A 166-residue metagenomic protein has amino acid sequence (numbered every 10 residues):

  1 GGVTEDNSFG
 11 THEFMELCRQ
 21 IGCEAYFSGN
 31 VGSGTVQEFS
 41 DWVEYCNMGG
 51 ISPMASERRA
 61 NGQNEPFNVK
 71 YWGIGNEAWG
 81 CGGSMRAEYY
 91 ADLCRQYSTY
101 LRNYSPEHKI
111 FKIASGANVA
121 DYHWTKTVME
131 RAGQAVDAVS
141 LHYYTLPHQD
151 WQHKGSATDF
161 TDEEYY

Functional and structural regions predicted by a protein language model:
G1-N30: Active-site-adjacent substrate/metal-binding segments within catalytic domains of carbohydrate-active enzymes
G1-N7, V36, C46, G50-I51 (+1 more regions): Aromatic-lined carbohydrate-binding/catalytic grooves of carbohydrate-active enzymes
C18, W42, W72, Y97 (+1 more regions): Conserved, mostly hydrophobic/aromatic
R19-Q20, N47, R59-F67, V128-A135: Acidic (Asp/Glu)-rich catalytic clusters
A25-G29, K70-I74, F111-A114, D137-L141: Structural recognition of the beta-strand scaffold that forms the well-ordered cores of secreted hydrolase catalytic
G29-G50, R131-A138: Carboxylate/His-rich catalytic cores and anion/metal-binding grooves
S52-R86, H142-P147: Active-site groove signature of glycoside hydrolases
A87-Y166: Noncatalytic carbohydrate-binding groove/subsite architecture in carbohydrate-active enzymes
